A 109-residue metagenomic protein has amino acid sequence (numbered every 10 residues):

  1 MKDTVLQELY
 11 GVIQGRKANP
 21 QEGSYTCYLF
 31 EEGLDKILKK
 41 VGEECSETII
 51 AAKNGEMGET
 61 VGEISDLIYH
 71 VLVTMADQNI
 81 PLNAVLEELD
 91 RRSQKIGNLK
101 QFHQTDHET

Functional and structural regions predicted by a protein language model:
M1-I64, I68-T109: Flexible "arm" and connector segments at domain edges
